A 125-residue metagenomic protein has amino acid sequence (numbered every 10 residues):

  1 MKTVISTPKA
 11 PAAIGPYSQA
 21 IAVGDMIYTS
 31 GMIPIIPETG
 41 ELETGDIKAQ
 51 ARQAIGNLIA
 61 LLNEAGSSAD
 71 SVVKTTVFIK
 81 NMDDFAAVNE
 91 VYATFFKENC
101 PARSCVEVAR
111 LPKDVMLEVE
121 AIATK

Functional and structural regions predicted by a protein language model:
K2-K125: Short, polar/acidic, helix-capping and beta-turn segments at strand->helix junctions that line the mouths
